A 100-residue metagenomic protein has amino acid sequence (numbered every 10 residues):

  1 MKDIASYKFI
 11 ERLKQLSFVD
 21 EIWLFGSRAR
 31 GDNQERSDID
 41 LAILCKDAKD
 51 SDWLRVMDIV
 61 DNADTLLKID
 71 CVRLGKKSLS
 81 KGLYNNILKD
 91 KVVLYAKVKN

Functional and structural regions predicted by a protein language model:
M1-E21, A29-E35, K46-N100: Catalytic core of pol beta-like nucleotidyltransferases
D40-A42: Short, well-ordered beta-strand segments
